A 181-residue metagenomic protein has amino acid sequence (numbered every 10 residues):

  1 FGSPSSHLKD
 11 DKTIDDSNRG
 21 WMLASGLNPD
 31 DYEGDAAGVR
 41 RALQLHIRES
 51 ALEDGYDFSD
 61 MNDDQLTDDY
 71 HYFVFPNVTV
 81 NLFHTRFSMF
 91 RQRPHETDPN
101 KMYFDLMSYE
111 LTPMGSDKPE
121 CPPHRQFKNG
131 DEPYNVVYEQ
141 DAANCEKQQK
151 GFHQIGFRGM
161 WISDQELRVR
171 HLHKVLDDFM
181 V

Functional and structural regions predicted by a protein language model:
F1-V181: C-terminal catalytic domain of Rieske-type non-heme iron oxygenases
